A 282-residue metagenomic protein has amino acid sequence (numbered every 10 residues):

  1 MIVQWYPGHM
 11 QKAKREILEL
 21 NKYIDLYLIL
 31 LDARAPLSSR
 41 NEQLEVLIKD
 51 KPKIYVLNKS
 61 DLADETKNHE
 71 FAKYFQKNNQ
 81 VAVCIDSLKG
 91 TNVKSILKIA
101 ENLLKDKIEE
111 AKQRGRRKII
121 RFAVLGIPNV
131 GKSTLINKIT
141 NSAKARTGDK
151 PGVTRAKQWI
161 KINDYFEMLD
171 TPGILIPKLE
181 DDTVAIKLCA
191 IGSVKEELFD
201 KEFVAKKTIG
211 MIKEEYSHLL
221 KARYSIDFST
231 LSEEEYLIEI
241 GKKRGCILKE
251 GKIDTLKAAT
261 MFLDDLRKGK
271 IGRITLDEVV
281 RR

Functional and structural regions predicted by a protein language model:
M1-Y27, R34-Q43, L47-K53, S60 (+3 more regions): Helix-rich effector regions associated with P-loop NTPase G domains
I29, Y55-L57, V124: Structural beta-sheet core signal
D61-L125, K144, C246: Canonical P-loop GTPase G-domain recognition
N92, G131, E167: Short phosphate-engaging motifs
S95, I99, T134, K207 (+1 more regions): Alpha-helical scaffold segments in soluble metabolic enzymes
K107-A111, N137, A143-D149, Y216-L220: Short, structured loop/turn "capping" segments at alpha-beta junctions
G115-R117, I139, I160-K161: Solvent-exposed alpha-helices and their adjacent loops that cap or buttress functional pockets in soluble metabolic
R121-N141, A145, T171: Glycine-rich phosphate-binding P-loop
